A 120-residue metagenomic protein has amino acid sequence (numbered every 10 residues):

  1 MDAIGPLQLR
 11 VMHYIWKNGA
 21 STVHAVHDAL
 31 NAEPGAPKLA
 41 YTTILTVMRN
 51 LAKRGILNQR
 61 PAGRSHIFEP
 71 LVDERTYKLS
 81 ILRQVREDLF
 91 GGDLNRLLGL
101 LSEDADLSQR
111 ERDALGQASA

Functional and structural regions predicted by a protein language model:
G5, A62-I81: Short, cationic-aromatic polyanion-contact patches
L9-H13: Pre-recognition alpha-helix immediately N-terminal to the DNA-recognition helix within helix-turn-helix or winged-helix
Y14-T22: Short capping segments at the starts of secondary-structure elements
S21-L30: Short acidic, hydrophobic short linear motifs in intrinsically disordered regions
L45-R49: Short, hydrophobic-biased segments on the C-terminal half of alpha helices that form "recognition helices"
G55: Glycine-centered, phosphate/nucleic-acid-interacting loop/turn motifs that mediate DNA/RNA or nucleotide
Q59: Short beta-strand "wing" residues that participate in macromolecule-binding interfaces
S80-A120: Amphipathic alpha-helical dimerization/coiled-coil segments that flank or bridge DNA-binding/regulatory modules
